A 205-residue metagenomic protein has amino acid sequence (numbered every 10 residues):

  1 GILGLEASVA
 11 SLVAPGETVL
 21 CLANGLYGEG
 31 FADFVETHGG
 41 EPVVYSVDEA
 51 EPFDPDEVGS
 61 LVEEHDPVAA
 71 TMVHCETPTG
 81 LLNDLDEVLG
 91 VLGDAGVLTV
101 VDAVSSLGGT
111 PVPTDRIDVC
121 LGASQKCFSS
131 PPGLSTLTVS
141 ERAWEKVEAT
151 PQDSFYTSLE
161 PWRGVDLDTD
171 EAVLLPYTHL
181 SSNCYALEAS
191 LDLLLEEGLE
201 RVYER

Functional and structural regions predicted by a protein language model:
G1-L20, N24, G28-A32: Conserved beta-loop-alpha segment that forms the PLP phosphate-binding cup at the N-terminus of a helix
E6, A10, A32, G59 (+3 more regions): Predominant activation on well-ordered alpha-helical scaffold segments within soluble catalytic domains
C21-E64, H74-L82: Gly/Ser-rich phosphate-binding catalytic loop and adjacent alpha/beta segment that cradle a phosphoryl group at enzyme
L22-A23, S46, T71-H74, V100-D102 (+2 more regions): Short beta-strand segments
F53-V104, G108, V119: Active-site phosphate-binding strand-loop segment of PLP-dependent enzymes
T114-Q125: Conserved active-site segment immediately N-terminal to the catalytic lysine that forms the internal aldimine
F128-R205: Active-site C-terminal subdomain of aminotransferase-like
